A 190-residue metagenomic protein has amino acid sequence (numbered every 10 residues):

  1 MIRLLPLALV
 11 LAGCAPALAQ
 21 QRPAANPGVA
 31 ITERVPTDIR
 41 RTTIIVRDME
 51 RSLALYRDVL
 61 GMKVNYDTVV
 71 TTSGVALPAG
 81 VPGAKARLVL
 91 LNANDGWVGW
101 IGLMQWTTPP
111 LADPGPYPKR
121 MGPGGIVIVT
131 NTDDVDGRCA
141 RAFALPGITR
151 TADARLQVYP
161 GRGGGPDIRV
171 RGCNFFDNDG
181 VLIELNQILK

Functional and structural regions predicted by a protein language model:
M1-P6: Bacterial N-terminal signal peptides that target proteins for export
A19-R51, G74, P82, P123-T130 (+1 more regions): N-terminal beta-strand motif that seeds the catalytic metal site of vicinal oxygen chelate
R34, I45-V98, G164-P166, K190: Core segments of cupin and vicinal oxygen chelate
R47-R51, K63-Y66, W97-W100, Q105-D179: Vicinal oxygen chelate
